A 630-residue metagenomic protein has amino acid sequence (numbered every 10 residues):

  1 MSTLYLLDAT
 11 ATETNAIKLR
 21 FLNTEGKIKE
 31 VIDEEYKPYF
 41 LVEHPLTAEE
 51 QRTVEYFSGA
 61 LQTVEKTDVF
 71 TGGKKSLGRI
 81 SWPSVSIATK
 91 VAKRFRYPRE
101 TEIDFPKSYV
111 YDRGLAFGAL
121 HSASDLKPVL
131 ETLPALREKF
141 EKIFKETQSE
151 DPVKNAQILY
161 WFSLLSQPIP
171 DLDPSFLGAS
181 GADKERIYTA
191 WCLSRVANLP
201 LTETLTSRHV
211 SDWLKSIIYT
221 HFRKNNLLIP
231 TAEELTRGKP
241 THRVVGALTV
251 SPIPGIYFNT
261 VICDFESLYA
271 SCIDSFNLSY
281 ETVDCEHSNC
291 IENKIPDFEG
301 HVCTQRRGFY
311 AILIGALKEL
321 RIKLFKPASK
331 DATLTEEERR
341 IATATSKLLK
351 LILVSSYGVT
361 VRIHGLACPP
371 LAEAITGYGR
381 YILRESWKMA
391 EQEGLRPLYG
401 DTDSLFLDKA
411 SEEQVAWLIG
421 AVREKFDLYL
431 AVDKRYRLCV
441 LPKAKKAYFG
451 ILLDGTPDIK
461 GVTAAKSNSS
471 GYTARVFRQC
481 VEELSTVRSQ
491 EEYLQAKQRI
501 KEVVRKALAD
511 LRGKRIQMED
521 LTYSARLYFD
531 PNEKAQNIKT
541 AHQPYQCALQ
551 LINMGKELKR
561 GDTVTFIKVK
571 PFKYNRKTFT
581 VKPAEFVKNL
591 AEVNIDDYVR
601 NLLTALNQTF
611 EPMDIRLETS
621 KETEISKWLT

Functional and structural regions predicted by a protein language model:
M1-E234, H242-N259, F265-E266, S271-L317 (+7 more regions): The two-metal-ion catalytic cores of nucleic-acid processing enzymes
A11, F21, P168-P174, A179-S180 (+6 more regions): DNA-dependent DNA polymerase catalytic subunits
R307, E336-R339, P369-E373: Active-site oxyanion-binding pockets that recognize sulfate/phosphate
K323: Extended, charge-enriched "interface" segments that sit outside catalytic cores
P327-T335: Secondary-structure edge/capping motif, primarily at the C-terminal ends of alpha-helices and the immediately following
S356-H364, L395-T402: Core alpha/beta catalytic barrel or barrel-like domain that forms the active/cofactor pocket in diverse metabolic
V359-G377: Gly-rich Lys/Arg/Thr-decorated short loops/hinges at beta-loop-alpha junctions or inter-strand turns that position
